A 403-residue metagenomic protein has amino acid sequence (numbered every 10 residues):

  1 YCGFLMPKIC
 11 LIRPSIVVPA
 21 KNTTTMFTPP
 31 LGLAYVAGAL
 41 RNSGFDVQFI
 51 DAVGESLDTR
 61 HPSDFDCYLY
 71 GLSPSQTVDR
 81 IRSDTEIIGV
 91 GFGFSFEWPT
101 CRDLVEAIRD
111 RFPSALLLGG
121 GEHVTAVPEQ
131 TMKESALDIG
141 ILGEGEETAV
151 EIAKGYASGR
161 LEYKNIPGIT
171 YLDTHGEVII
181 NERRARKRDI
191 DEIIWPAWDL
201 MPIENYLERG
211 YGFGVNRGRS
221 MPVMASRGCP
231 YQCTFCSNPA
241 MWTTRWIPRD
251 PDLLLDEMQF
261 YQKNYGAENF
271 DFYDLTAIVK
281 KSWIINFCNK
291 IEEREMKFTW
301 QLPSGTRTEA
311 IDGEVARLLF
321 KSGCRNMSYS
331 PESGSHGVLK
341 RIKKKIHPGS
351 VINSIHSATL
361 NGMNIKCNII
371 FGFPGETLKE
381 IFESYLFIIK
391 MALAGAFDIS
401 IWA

Functional and structural regions predicted by a protein language model:
Y1-L5: Short, Lys/Arg-enriched N-terminal segments with co-localized hydrophobic residues within the first ~10-30 amino acids
P7, R111-L116, L137, F298 (+2 more regions): A short helix->loop->beta-strand "cap" motif at the edges of active sites that frequently abuts
I9, S15-T24, I166, L172-P222: N-terminal [4Fe-4S]-dependent radical SAM core
V18, S56-D58, P128, Y231 (+5 more regions): Flexible glycine/acidic-rich beta-alpha junction loops that bind and position SAM and/or redox cofactors in anaerobic
F27-R41: Short catalytic helix/loop segments, enriched in acidic residues and glycine and frequently bearing histidine
A39-D189: Glycine-rich beta-alpha loop elements in corrinoid/cobalamin-binding modules across cobalamin-dependent enzymes
P128-K133, V315, G375-K390: Catalytic cores of alpha/beta
D191, P196-K366, F371-F373: Radical SAM [4Fe-4S] cluster-binding motif and immediate context
